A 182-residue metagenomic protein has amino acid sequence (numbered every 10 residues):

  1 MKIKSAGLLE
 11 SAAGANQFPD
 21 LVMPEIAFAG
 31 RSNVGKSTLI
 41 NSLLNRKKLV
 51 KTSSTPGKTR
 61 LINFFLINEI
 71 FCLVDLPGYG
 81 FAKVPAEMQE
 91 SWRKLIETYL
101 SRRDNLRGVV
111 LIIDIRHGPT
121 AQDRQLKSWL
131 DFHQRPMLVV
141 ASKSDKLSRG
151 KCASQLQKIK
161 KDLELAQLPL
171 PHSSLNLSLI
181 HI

Functional and structural regions predicted by a protein language model:
M1-L76, F81: Conserved G1/Walker A P-loop phosphate-binding module
I3-A12, L147-I180: Canonical P-loop GTPase G-domain recognition
E25, L61-F64, L95, G108-L111 (+1 more regions): Residue-level recognition of specific faces of alpha-helices
L39, H181-I182: Adenylate-forming
K58, F71, G78-F81, R116-G118 (+2 more regions): Conserved nucleotide-binding/hydrolysis micro-motifs of P-loop NTPases
G80-Q89: Flexible beta-alpha connector loops of hexameric P-loop NTPases
Q89-R93, T120: Amphipathic alpha-helical transducer elements in NTP-driven molecular machines
T98-A166: Conserved C-terminal guanine-recognition region of P-loop GTPase G domains, centered on the G4
